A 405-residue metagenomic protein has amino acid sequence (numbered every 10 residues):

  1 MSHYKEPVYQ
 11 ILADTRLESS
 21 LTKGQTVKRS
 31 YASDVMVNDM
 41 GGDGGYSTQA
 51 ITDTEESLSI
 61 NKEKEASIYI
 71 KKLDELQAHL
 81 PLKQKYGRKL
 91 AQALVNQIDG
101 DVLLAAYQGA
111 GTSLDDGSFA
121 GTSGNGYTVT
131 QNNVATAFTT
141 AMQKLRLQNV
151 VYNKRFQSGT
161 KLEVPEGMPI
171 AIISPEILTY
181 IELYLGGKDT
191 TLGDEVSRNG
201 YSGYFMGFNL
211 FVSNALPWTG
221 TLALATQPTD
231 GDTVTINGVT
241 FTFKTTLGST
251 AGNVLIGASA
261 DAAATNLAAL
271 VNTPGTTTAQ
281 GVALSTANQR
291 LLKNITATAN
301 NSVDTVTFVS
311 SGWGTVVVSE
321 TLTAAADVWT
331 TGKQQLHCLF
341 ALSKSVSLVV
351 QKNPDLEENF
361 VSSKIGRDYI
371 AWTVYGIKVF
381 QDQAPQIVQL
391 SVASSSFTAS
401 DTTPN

Functional and structural regions predicted by a protein language model:
M1-E56, I60, K378-S394, D401: N-terminal "assembly arms/tails" that initiate or stabilize quaternary assembly in self-assembling proteins
H3, R16, T26-K28, D34 (+4 more regions): Structured, hydrophobic secondary-structure cores that serve as assembly/anchoring elements
R29, E55-D115, L162-P175, A263-N266 (+2 more regions): Long, contiguous amphipathic alpha-helices that act as assembly "spine/axial" helices in icosahedral shell and virion
T112-S202, T305, V309: Extended, solvent-exposed, turn-rich assembly/linker loops in the middle of proteins
N199-P217: Short Gly/Thr-rich strand-loop-strand
W218-T233, H337-E358: Disulfide-bonded cysteine-rich modules in secreted/extracellular proteins, activating on the conserved Cys frameworks
W218-V328: Extended, beta-strand-rich, solvent-exposed assembly scaffolds of outer structural proteins
V349-N405: H-loop/switch region of ABC-family ATPase nucleotide-binding domains
